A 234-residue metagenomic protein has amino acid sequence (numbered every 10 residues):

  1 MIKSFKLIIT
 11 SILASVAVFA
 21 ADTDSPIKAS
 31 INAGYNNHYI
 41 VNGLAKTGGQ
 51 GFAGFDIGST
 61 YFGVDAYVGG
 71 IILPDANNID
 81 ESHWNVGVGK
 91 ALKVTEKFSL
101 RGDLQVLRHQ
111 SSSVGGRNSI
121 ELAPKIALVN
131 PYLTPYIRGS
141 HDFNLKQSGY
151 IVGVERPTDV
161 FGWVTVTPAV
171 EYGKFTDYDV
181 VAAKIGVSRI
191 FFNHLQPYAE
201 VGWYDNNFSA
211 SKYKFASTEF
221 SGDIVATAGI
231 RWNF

Functional and structural regions predicted by a protein language model:
M1-K28, N233-F234: Cleavable N-terminal export/targeting peptides
A21-A76, V225, R231: Short glycine/proline- and aromatic-enriched beta-strand/turn motifs that initiate or cap beta-hairpins
D24-I27, T60-V64, K93-S99, V129-L133 (+3 more regions): Outer-membrane beta-barrel channels and translocator barrels
I27, T47-A53, D80-W84, L100 (+4 more regions): Residues that define the transmembrane beta-barrel architecture of outer-membrane proteins
A29-A33, A53, F62-V68, L100-L104 (+7 more regions): Transmembrane beta-strands of outer-membrane beta-barrel proteins
Y35-Y39, S59-Y61, G70-P74, L92 (+7 more regions): Transmembrane beta-strands of outer-membrane beta-barrel pores
G54-D56, G87-G89, A123-A127, I151-E155 (+3 more regions): Outer-membrane beta-barrel architecture
R189, F220-F234: Outer-membrane beta-barrel "beta-signal"
